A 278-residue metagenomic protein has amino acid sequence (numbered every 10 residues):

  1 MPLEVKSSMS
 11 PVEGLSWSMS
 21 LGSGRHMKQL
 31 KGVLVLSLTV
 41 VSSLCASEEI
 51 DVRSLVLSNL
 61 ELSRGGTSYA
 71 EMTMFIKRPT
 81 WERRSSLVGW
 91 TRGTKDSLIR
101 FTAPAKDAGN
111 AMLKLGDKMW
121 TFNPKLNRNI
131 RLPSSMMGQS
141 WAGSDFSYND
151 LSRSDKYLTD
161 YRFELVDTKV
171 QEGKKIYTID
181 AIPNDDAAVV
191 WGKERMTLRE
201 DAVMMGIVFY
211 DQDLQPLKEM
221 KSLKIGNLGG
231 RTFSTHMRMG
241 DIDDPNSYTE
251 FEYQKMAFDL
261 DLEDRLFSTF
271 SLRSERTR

Functional and structural regions predicted by a protein language model:
L3-V5, V12-E13: Short amphipathic, helix-prone segments within low-complexity/disordered or flexible regions
R25-K31: Positively charged n-region of N-terminal signal peptides that target proteins for export
V33-S43: Bacterial N-terminal signal peptides
S47-Y69, T73, E82-R83, A111 (+4 more regions): Flexible, processing/modification-adjacent segments and terminal tails in exported/periplasmic/extracellular proteins
Y69-K106: N-terminal, post-signal-peptide region of Sec/Tat-exported proteins
A70, I99-R100, N127, G173 (+2 more regions): Buried hydrophobic packing residues in well-ordered domains
R131, S152, K174-S268: Gly/Pro-enriched, hydrophobic low-complexity segments that function as extracytoplasmic propeptides/linkers
